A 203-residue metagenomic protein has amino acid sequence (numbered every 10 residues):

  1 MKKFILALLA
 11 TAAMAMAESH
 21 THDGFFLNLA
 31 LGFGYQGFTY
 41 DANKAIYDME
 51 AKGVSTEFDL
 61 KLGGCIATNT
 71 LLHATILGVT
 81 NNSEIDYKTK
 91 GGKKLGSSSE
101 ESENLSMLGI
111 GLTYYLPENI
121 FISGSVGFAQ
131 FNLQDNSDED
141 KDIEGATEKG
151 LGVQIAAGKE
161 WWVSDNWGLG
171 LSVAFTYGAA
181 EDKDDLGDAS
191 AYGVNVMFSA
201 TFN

Functional and structural regions predicted by a protein language model:
M1-D23: Cleavable N-terminal export/targeting peptides
A17-D86, A191-N203: Short glycine/proline- and aromatic-enriched beta-strand/turn motifs that initiate or cap beta-hairpins
T21, I46-V54, K94-N104, D140-K149 (+1 more regions): Replace "Gram-negative outer membrane beta-barrel proteins" with "bacterial and organellar outer membrane beta-barrel
L27-L31, A74, I110-L112, I122-V126 (+3 more regions): Membrane-embedded beta-strand positions of outer-membrane beta-barrel proteins
Q36-A42, V79-K88, K94, D135 (+2 more regions): Predominantly the C-terminal beta-signal and adjacent terminal strand-loop region of outer-membrane beta-barrel
M49-E50, L72-G111, N132-Q134: Surface-exposed loop and membrane-interface regions of Gram-negative outer-membrane beta-barrel proteins
T56, G78, S106, F128-N132 (+2 more regions): Transmembrane beta-barrel architecture of outer-membrane proteins
T68-A74, N119-I122, W161-L169: Repeated loop/turn-to-beta-strand initiation elements of outer-membrane beta-barrel proteins
